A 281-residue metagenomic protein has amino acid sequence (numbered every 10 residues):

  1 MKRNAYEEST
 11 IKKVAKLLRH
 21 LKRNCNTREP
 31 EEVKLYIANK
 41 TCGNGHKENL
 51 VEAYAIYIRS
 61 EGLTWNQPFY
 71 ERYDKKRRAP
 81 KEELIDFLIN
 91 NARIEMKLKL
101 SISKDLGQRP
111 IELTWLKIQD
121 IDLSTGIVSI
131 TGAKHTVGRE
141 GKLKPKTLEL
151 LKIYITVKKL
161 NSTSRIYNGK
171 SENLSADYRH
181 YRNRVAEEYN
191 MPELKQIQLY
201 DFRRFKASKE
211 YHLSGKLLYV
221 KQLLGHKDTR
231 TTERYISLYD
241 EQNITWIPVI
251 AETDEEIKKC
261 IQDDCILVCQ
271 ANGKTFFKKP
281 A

Functional and structural regions predicted by a protein language model:
R3-N66, L143, L174-Y178: Non-catalytic DNA-binding core/recognition domains of DNA-processing enzymes
E31, L35-N44, E61-L88, T131-K134 (+1 more regions): Flexible interdomain linker/hinge and immediately adjacent N-terminus of the catalytic tyrosine-recombinase domain
E82-P110, H135-V137, R203: Basic, Lys/Arg- and aromatic-enriched nucleic-acid-binding interface segment
S101, D105, D201-K227: C-terminal catalytic core of tyrosine-transesterase DNA break-rejoin enzymes
L106, W115-I153: Conserved tyrosine-mediated DNA breakage-rejoining catalytic core shared by Y-recombinases
I121-L123, Q196, G215-E241: Short, polar N-cap/turn motifs at the start of nucleic acid-interacting alpha helices
G141-P145, E149, Q222, E233-N272: DNA/chromatin major-groove-contacting recognition/catalytic segments
K144-L194, Y200: Active-site/catalytic core of tyrosine-dependent DNA strand-transfer enzymes
